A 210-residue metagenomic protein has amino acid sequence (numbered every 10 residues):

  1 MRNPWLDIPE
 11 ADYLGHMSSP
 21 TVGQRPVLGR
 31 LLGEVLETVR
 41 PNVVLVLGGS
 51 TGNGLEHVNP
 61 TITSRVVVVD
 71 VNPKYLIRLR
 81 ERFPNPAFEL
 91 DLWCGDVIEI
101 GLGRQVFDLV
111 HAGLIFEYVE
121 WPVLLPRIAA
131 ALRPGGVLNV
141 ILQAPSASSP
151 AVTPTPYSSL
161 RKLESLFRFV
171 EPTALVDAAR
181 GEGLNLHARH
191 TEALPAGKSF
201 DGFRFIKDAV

Functional and structural regions predicted by a protein language model:
M1-V39: Class I SAM-dependent methyltransferase Rossmann-like catalytic core, especially the SAM/SAH-binding loop
V43-I100: Class I SAM-dependent methyltransferase SAM/SAH-binding core
I98-V110: A short acidic, Gly/Pro-enriched loop at the edge of an enzyme's catalytic core that lines a small-molecule cofactor
D108-P122: A short SAM/SAH-binding and catalytic strip from SAM-dependent methyltransferases
Y118-A131, V140-L142: A short, conserved alpha-helix within the catalytic core of class I
V137-V170: Conserved class I S-adenosyl-L-methionine
E164-G183: Short alpha-helix
E182-V210: Core SAM-dependent methyltransferase catalytic element
